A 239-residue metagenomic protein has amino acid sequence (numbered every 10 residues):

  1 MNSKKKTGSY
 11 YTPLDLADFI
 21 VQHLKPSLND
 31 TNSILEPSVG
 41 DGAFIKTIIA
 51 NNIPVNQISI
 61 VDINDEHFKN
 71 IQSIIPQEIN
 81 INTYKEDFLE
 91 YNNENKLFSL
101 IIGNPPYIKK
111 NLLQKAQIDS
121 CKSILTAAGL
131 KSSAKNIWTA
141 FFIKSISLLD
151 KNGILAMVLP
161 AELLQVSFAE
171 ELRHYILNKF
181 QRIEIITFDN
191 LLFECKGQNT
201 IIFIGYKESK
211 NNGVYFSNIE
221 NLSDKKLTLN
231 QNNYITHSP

Functional and structural regions predicted by a protein language model:
K4-Q22, S38-N70, N80, F88-P239: Signature of N6-adenine DNA methyltransferases within the class I
H23-N29: Glycine-rich helix-loop-beta junction characteristic of Rossmann-like nucleotide cofactor-binding loops
N29-D30, I53: A cross-taxa feature marking solvent-exposed loop/turn segments within ectodomains of secreted and single-pass membrane
D30-G40: Conserved class I S-adenosyl-L-methionine
I75: Conserved hydrophobic residues forming the short capping helix/wall of the S-adenosyl-L-methionine
K85: Conserved residues in the N-terminal Rossmann fold of short-chain dehydrogenase/reductase
